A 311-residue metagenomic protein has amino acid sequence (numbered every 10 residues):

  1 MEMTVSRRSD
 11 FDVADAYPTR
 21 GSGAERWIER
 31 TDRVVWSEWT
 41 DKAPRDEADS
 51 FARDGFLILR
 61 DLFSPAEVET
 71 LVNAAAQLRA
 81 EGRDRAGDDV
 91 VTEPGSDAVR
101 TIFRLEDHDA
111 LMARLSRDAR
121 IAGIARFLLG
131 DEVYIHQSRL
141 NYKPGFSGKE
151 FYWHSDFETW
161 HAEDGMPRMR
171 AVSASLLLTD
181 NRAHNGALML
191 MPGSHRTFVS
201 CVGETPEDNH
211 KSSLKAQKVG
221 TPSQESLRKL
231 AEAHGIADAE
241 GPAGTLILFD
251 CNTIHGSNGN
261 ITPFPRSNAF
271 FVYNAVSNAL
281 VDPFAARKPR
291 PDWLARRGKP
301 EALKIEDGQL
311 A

Functional and structural regions predicted by a protein language model:
E2-D54, R60-W153, F157-D164, F284 (+1 more regions): Non-heme Fe(II)-dependent double-stranded beta-helix
L78-E81, D131, N181, T197 (+1 more regions): Phosphate/oxyanion-binding loops and surfaces in catalytic or ligand/nucleic-acid-binding neighborhoods
L128, H161-A183, E240-A243, L248 (+1 more regions): Short, conserved beta-strand element in jelly-roll/cupin
D131-S138, K149, R170-L176, G186 (+1 more regions): Generic beta-strand structural signal
P144, M191-F198, V272-N278: Short edge-strand/loop segments of extracellular domains
G148-S155, A162-D164, H184-L190, V199-G203 (+1 more regions): A short secondary-structure junction signal
A183-T253: Double-stranded beta-helix
E225-R290: Catalytic core of Fe(II)/2-oxoglutarate
